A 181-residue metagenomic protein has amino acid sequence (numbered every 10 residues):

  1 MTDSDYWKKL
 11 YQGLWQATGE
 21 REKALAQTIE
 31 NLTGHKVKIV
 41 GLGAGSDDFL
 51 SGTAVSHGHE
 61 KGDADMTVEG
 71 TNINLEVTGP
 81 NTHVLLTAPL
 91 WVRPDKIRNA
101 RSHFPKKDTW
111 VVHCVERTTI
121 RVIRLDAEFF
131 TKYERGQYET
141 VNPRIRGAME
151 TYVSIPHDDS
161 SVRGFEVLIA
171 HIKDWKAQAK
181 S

Functional and structural regions predicted by a protein language model:
M1-D5, K9, G13, A17 (+4 more regions): Non-catalytic C-terminal interaction segments of nucleic acid-processing enzymes
K8-L10, L14, V40-T71: Active-site metal-binding core of divalent-cation-utilizing nuclease and nuclease-like domains
A17-L25, K96: Conserved alpha-helical elements of sugar-nucleotide-dependent glycosyltransferases
A24-L32, N99, H103: Amphipathic alpha-helical segments that form well-ordered structural scaffolds and often line/cohere around active
V40-G45, W110-T118: Acidic carboxylate-rich catalytic motifs and surrounding loops in phosphoryl-/glycosyl-chemistry enzymes
A64-V84: Conserved catalytic cores of phosphodiester-cleaving nucleases, focusing on short active-site segments
P80-F104: Mg2+/Mn2+-dependent nuclease catalytic core
P105-T109: Short glycine-/polar-rich loops that comprise or flank the Walker A/P-loop and associated switch/sensor motifs
